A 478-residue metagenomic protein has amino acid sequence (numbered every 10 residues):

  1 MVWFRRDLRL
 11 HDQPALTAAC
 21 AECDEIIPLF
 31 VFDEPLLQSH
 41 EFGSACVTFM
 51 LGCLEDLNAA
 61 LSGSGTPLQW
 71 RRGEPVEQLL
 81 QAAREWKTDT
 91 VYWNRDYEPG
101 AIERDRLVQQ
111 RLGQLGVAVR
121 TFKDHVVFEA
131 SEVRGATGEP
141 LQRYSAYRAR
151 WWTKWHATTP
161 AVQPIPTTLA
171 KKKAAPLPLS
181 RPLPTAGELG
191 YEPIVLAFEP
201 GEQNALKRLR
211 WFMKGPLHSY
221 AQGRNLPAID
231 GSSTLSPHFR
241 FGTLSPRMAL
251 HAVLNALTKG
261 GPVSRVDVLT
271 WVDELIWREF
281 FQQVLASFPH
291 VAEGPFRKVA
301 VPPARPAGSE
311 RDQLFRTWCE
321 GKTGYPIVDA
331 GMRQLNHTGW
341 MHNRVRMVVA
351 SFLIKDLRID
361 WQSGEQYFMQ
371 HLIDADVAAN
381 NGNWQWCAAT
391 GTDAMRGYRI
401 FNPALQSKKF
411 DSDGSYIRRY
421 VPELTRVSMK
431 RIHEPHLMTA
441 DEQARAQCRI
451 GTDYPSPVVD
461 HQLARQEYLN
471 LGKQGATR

Functional and structural regions predicted by a protein language model:
M1-T159, N470-G475: Trp/Phe/Arg-rich N-terminal binding region typifying the photolyase-homology
A15, C53, L57, A205-R208 (+7 more regions): Alpha-helical packing segments of well-folded alpha/beta enzyme cores
H40, S44-T48, L196-E199, Q203 (+3 more regions): Charge-dense, low-complexity intrinsically disordered segments
F49, C53, G201, T323 (+1 more regions): Soluble or luminal CAZymes and related metallo-dependent hydrolases
V117, D230-E423, M429: Active-site-proximal binding-pocket segments
V117, G138-V301, D411, S415-R478: Glycine/tryptophan-enriched, flexible segments
